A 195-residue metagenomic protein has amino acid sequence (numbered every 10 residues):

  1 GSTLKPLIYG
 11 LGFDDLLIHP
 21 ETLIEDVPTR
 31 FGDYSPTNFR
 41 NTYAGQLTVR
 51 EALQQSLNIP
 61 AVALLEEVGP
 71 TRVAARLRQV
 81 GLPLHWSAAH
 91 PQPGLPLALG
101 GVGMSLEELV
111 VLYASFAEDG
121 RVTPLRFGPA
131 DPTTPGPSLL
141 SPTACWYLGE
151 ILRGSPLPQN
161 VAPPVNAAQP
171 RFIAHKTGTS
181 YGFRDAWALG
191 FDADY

Functional and structural regions predicted by a protein language model:
G1-G10: Active/ligand-binding-proximal structured segments within catalytic/core domains that scaffold catalytic residues
L4, E51, Q55, S105-L106 (+1 more regions): A penicillin-recognizing enzyme superfamily signal
I18-A74, E118, V122, D131-G154 (+1 more regions): Conserved catalytic neighborhood of penicillin-recognizing serine enzymes
E21, H85-L97, T123-F127, Q159-V165: Surface-exposed patches in mature extracellular/periplasmic domains of secreted proteins
L23, E51, A63-L65, A75-R76 (+5 more regions): Structural recognition of the beta-strand scaffold that forms the well-ordered cores of secreted hydrolase catalytic
I24, F39, L99, G128 (+1 more regions): Short clusters of hydrophobic/aromatic residues that line enzyme substrate/ligand-binding pockets
S35-R40, G69-Y113: Mid-domain, small-residue-enriched loop/turn segments at the edges of structured enzyme/sensor domains
